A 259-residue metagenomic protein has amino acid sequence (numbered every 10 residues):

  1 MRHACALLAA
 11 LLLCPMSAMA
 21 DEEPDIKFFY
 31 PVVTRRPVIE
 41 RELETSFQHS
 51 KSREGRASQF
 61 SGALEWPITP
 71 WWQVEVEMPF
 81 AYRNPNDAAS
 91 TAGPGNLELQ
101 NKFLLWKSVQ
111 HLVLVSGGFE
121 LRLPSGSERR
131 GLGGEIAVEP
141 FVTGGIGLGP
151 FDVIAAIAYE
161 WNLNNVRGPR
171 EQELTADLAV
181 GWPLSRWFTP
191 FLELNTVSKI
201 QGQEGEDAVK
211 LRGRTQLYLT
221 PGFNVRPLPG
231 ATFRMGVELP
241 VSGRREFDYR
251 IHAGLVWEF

Functional and structural regions predicted by a protein language model:
M1-D25: Cleavable N-terminal export/targeting peptides
A20-F259: Transmembrane beta-barrel domains of Gram-negative outer membranes and organellar outer membranes
